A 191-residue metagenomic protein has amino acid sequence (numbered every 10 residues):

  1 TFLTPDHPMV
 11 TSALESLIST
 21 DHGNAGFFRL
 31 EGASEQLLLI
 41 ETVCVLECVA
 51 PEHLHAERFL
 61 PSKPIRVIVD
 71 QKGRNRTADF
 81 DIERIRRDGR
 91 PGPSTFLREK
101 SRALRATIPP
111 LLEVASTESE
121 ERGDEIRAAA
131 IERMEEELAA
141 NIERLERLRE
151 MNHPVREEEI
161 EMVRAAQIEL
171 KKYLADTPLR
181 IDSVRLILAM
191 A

Functional and structural regions predicted by a protein language model:
T1-E15: Short Lys/Arg-enriched alpha/beta "domain-start" segment
L14, S19-A191: Charged, non-catalytic accessory extensions
